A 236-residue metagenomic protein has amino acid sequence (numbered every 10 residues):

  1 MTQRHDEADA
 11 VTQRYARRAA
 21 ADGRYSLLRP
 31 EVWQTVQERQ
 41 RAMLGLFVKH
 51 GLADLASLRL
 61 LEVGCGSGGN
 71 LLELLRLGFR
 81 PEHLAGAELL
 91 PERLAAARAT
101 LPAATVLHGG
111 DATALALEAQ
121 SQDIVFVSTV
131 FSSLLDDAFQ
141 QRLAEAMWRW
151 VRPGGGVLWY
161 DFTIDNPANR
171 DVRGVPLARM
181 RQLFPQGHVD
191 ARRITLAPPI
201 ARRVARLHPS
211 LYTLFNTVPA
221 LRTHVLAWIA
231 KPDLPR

Functional and structural regions predicted by a protein language model:
T2-D54: Conserved class I S-adenosyl-L-methionine
L61, S67-A114: Class I SAM-dependent methyltransferase SAM/SAH-binding core
T113-V125: A short acidic, Gly/Pro-enriched loop at the edge of an enzyme's catalytic core that lines a small-molecule cofactor
I124-A138: A short SAM/SAH-binding and catalytic strip from SAM-dependent methyltransferases
Q141-P153: A short glycine-rich, Lys/Arg-flanked "PGG" loop and its adjoining helix->strand segment in the class I
G154-D161: Conserved beta-strand signature within the Rossmann-like core of class I S-adenosyl-L-methionine
D171-G187, A191-R192: Short alpha-helix
A178, R192-R236: A C-terminal cap/extension of S-adenosyl-L-methionine-dependent methyltransferases that defines the acceptor-substrate
